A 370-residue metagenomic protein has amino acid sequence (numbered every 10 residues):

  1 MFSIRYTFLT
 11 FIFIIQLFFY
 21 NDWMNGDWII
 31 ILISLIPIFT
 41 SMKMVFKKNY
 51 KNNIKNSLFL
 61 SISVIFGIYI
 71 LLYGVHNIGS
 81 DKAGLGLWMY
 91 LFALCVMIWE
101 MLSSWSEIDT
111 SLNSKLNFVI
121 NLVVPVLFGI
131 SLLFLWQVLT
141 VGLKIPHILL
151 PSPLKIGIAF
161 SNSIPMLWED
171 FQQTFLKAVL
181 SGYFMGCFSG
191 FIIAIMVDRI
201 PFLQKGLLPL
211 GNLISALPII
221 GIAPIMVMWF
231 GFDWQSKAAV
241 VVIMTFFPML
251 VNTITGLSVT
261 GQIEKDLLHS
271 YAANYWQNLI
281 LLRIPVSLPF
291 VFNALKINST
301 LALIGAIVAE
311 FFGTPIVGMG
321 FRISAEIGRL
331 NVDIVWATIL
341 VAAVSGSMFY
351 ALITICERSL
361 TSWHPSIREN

Functional and structural regions predicted by a protein language model:
M1-N21, I30-L32, I36-L58, F92-L127 (+1 more regions): Transmembrane alpha-helical segments of polytopic membrane transport and secretion proteins
F18, D22-G26, G74-L85, V141-M185: Periplasmic/extracellular loop-to-transmembrane helix junction in inner-membrane transport proteins
F39, K43, P201, S258 (+2 more regions): C-terminal transmembrane helix and the adjacent membrane-cytosol boundary/short C-terminal tail of inner/organellar
S181-G211: Transmembrane-helix boundary motif in ABC transporter permease subunits
G206, N252-V291, G320-I323: Short cytoplasmic-facing helical segments at TM-TM junctions of multi-pass membrane proteins
G211-P248, T255-G256: Generic hydrophobic transmembrane alpha-helix motif, especially the helices
A239-I243, W276-A309, I353: Transmembrane alpha-helices
V241, A294-V344: Non-cytoplasmic
